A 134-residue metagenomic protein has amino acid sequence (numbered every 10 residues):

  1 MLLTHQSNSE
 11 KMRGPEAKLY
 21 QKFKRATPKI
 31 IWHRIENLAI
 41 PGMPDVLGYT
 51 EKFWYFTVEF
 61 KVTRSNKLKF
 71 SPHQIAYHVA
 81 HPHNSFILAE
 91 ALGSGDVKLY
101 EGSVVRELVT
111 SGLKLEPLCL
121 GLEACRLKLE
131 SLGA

Functional and structural regions predicted by a protein language model:
M1-N37, E51, A134: Acidic-basic catalytic patches of nuclease active cores, encompassing PD-(D/E)XK and other metal-cofactor nuclease
S7-E10, G112-A134: Charged phosphate-binding loop/patch that engages nucleotide di/tri-phosphates or the phosphate backbone of nucleic
R34, E59, I87-A89: Structural signal for conserved beta-strand scaffold positions within catalytic alpha/beta enzyme cores
G42: Beta-rich catalytic cores
V46-G48, W54-R64: Conserved catalytic cores of phosphodiester-cleaving nucleases, focusing on short active-site segments
E51-F53, L92-G93: Short strand-connecting beta-turns/loops that link adjacent beta-strands
T63-H81: Mg2+/Mn2+-dependent nuclease catalytic core
V79-R106: Nucleic-acid nuclease catalytic cores
